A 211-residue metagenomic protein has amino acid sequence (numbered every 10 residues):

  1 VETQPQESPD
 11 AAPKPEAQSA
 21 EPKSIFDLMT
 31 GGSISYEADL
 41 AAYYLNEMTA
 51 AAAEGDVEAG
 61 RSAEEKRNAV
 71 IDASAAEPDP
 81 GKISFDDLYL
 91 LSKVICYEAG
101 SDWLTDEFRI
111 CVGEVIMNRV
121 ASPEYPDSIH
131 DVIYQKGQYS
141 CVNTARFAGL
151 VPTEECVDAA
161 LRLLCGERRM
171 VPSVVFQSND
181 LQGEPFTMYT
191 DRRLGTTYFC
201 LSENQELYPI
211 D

Functional and structural regions predicted by a protein language model:
V1-G81: N-terminal, intrinsically disordered, polar/charged segments of Gram-positive cell-envelope systems that serve as
E65-D211: Bacterial extracytoplasmic/cell-wall-associated proteins, especially those involved in peptidoglycan
